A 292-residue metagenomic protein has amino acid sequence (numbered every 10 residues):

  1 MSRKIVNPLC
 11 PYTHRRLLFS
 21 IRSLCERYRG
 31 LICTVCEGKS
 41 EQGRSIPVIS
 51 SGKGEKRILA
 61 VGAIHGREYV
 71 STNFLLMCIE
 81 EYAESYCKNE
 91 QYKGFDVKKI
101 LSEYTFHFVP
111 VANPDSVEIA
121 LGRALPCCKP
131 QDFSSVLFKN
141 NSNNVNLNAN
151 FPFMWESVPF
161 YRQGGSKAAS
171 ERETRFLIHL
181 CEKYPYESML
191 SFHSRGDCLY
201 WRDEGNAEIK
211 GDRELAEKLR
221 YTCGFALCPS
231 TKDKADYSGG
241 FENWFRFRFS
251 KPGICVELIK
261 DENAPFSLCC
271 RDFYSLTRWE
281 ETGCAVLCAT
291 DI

Functional and structural regions predicted by a protein language model:
M1-R15, S20, L24, Y28 (+1 more regions): C-terminal accessory segments enriched in acidic
N7, P11-K56: Soluble metallo-hydrolase cores and metallopeptidase-like ectodomains found primarily in the secretory/periplasmic
Y28, Q42, I100-S102, N141 (+1 more regions): Short, structurally constrained coil/turn elements that cap an alpha-helix or connect an alpha-helix to the following
I32, Y104-F106, V145, F225 (+1 more regions): A structural micro-motif
C33-E37, K88-V97, L227-T231: Surface-exposed patches in mature extracellular/periplasmic domains of secreted proteins
S51-R67: Catalytic-core environment of secreted peptidases
E55, Y69-I209, C255, A264 (+1 more regions): Active-site/substrate-binding loop(s) of hydrolase catalytic cores
